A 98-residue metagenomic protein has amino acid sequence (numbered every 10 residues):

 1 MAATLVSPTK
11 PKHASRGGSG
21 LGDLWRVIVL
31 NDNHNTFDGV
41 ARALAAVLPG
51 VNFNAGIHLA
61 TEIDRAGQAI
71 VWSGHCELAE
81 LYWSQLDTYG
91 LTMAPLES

Functional and structural regions predicted by a protein language model:
M1-S98: Terminal domain-initiation and capping elements
